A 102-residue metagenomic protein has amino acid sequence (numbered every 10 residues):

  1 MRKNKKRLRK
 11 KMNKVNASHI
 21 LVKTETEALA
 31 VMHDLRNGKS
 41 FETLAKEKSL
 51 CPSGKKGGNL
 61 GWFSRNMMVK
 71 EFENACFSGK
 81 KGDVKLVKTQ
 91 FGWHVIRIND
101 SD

Functional and structural regions predicted by a protein language model:
M1-L21, E71-D102: Proteostasis/folding factors centered on peptidyl-prolyl cis-trans isomerases
V31-E71, D100: Peptidyl-prolyl cis-trans isomerase
